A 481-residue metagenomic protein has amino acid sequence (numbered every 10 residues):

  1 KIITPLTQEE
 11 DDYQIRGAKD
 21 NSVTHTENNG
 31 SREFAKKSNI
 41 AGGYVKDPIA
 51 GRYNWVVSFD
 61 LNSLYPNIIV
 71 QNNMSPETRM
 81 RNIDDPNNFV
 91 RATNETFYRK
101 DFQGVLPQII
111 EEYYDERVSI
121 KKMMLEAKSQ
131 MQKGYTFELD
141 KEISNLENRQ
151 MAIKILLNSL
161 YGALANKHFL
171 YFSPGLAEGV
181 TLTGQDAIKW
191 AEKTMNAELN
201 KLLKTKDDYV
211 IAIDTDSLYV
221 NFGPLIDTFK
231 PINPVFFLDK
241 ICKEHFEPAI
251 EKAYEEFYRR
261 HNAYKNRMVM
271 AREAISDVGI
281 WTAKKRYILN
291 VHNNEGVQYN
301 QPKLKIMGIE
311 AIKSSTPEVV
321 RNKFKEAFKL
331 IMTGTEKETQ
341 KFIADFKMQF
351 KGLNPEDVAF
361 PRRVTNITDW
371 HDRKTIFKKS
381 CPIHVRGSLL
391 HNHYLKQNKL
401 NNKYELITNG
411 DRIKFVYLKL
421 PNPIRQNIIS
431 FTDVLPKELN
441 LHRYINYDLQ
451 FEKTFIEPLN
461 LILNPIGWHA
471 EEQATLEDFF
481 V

Functional and structural regions predicted by a protein language model:
K1-N72, P76-N82, P86-N87, K128-K141 (+5 more regions): DNA-dependent DNA polymerase catalytic subunits
I69, K100, L106-R117, L176 (+1 more regions): Short, Φ-rich (hydrophobic/aromatic) sequence segments
N82-T96, D101-F102, I109: Conserved phosphoryl-transfer catalytic core
D101-F169: Active-site cores of enzymes that catalyze phosphoryl transfer or operate on phosphate-rich substrates
N166-E178: Inter-lobe coupling/hinge region of RecA-like P-loop helicase motors
